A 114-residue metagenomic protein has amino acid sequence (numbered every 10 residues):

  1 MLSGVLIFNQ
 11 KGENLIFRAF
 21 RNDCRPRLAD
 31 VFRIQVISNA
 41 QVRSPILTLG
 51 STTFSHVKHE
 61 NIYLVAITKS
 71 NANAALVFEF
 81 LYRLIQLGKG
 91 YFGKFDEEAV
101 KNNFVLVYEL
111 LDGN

Functional and structural regions predicted by a protein language model:
M1-N114: Acidic, low-complexity cytosolic segments
